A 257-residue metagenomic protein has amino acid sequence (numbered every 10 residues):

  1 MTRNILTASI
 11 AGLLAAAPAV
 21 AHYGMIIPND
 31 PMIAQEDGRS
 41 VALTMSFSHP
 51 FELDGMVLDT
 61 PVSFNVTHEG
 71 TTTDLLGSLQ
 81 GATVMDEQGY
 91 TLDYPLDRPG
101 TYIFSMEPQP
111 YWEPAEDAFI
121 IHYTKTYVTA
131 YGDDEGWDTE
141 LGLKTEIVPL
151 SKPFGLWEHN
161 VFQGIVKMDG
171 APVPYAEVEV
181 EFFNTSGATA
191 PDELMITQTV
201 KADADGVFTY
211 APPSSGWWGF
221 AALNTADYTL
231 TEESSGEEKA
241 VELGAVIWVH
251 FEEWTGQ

Functional and structural regions predicted by a protein language model:
A16-P18: N-terminal signal peptide c-region/cleavage motif recognized by signal peptidases
H22-A42, D117-A176, F182-S186, E232-Q257: Beta-strand-rich domain onsets/edges
S46-D54, P114, M168: Short amphipathic, basic-aromatic surface patches that mediate peripheral association with negatively charged
E52, Q109-E116, A226-E232: Short acidic/polar inter-strand loop motif in beta-rich domains
V62-F64, E177-V180: Hydrophobic beta-strand segments
T91-Y94, D205-A211: Short, surface-exposed beta-strand/beta-hairpin micro-motifs centered on an aromatic residue
L92, R98-E113, W218-N224: Short, aromatic- and glycine-rich surface loops/edge beta-strands on solvent-exposed regions
G187-D205: Short, acidic Ser/Thr/Gly-rich low-complexity loop/linker segments typical of extracellular and cell-surface proteins
